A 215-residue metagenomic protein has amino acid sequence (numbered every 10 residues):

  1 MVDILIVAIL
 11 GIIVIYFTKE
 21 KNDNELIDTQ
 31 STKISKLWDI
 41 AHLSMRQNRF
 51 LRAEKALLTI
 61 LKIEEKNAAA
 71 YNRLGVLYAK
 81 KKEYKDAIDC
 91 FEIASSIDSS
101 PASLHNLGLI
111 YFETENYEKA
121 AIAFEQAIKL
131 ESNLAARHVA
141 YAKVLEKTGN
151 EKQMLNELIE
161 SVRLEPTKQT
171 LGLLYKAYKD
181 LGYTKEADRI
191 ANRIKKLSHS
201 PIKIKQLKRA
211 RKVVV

Functional and structural regions predicted by a protein language model:
M1-K36: Long, contiguous interaction/recruitment modules in multidomain scaffold/adaptor proteins
I27-D86, S96, S100: Alpha-helical segment of the N-proximal tetratricopeptide repeat
R46, K80-K81, E113-T114, K147-T148 (+2 more regions): Register position in tetratricopeptide repeats
E65, D98-S99, S132, E165-P166 (+1 more regions): Short coil turns that delineate tetratricopeptide repeat
A70, S103-L104, R137, T170-L171 (+1 more regions): TPR alpha-solenoid repeat register
